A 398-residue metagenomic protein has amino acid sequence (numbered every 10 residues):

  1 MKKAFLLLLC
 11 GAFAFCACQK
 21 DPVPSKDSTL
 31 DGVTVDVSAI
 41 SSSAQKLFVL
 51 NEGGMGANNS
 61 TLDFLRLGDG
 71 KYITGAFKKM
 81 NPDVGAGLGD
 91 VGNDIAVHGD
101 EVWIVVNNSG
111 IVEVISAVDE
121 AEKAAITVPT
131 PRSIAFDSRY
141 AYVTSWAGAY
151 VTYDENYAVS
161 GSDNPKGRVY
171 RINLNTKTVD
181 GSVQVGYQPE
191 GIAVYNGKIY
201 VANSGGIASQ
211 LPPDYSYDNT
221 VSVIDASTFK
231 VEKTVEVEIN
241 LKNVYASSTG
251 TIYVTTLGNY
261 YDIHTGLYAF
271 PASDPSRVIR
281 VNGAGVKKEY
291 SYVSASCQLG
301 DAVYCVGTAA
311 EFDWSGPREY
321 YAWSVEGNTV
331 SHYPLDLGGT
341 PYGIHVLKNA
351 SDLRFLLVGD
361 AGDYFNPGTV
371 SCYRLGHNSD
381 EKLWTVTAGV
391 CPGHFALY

Functional and structural regions predicted by a protein language model:
M1-A4, Q19-K20: Positively charged n-region of N-terminal signal peptides that target proteins for export
F5-C10: Sec-dependent signal peptide hydrophobic core
A14-A17: C-terminal motif of bacterial Sec signal peptides marking the signal peptidase cleavage site
Q19-Y398: Predominantly soluble domains enriched in secretory-pathway, periplasmic, or organellar proteins
